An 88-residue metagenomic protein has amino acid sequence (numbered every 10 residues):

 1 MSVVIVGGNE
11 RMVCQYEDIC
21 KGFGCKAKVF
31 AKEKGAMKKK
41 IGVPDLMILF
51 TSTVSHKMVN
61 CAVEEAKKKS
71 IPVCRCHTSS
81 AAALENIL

Functional and structural regions predicted by a protein language model:
M1-F23: Short, charged N-terminal beta->alpha structural module
V6-G8, K32, T78: Cofactor-binding loop segments of dinucleotide-utilizing enzymes, especially the Rossmann-like FAD- and NAD(P)+-binding
C25-K40: A short, well-structured beta->alpha microelement
P44: An anion/phosphate-binding loop that grips the pyrophosphate of nucleotide cofactors and donors
S52-T53: Short glycine-/small-residue-rich Rossmann-like dinucleotide-binding loops
K67-L88: Ser/Thr/Gly-rich flexible loops in soluble cytosolic domains mediating phosphotransfer, phosphorylation
